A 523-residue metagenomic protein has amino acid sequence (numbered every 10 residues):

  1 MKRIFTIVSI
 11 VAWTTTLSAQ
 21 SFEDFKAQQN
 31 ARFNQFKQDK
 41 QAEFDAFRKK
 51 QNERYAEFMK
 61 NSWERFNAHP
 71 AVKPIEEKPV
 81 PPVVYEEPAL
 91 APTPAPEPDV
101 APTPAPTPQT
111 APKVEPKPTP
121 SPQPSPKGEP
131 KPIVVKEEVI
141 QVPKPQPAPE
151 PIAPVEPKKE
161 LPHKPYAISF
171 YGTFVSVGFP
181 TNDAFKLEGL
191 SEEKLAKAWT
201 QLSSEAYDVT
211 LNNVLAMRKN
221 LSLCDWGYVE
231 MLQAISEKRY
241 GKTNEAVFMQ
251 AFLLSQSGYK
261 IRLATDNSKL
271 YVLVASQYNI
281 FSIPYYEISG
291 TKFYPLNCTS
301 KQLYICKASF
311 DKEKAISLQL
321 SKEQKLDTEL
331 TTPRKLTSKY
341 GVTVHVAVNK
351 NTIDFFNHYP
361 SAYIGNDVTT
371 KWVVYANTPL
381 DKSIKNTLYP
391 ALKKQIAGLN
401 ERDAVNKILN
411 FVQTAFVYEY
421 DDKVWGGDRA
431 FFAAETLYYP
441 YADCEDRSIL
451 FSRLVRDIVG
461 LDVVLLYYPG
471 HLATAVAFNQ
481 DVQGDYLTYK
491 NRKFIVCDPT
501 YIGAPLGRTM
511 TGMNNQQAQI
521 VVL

Functional and structural regions predicted by a protein language model:
I4-T15: Sec-dependent N-terminal signal peptides
Q20-P92: N-terminal propeptides/low-complexity segments immediately following signal peptides in secreted or periplasmic proteins
Q29, K37-K40, F44, R48-Q51 (+10 more regions): Sec/Tat-exported extracytoplasmic proteins
K37, R48, A56, E77-P88 (+1 more regions): Long, contiguous, compositionally biased segments that the model treats as domain-scale units
V177, T181-D183, S191-M231, V373-Y438 (+1 more regions): Secondary-structure boundary elements
A234, E245, M249-Q250, L254-K393: Extended, non-transmembrane interaction/recognition domains
E237-Q250, E419-N479: Active-site neighborhood of thiol-dependent amide/isopeptide-bond enzymes
L263-G290, L392, A397-L399, D446-L523: Hydrophobic/aromatic-rich core segments of domains that either
